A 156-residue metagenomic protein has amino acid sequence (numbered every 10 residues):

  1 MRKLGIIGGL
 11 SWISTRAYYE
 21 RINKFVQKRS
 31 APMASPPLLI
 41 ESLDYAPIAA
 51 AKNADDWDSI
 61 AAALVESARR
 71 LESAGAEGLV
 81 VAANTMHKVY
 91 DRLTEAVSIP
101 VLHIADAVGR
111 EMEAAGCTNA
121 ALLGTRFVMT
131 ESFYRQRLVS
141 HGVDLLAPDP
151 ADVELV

Functional and structural regions predicted by a protein language model:
M1-V156: Non-catalytic structural scaffold of enzyme domains
